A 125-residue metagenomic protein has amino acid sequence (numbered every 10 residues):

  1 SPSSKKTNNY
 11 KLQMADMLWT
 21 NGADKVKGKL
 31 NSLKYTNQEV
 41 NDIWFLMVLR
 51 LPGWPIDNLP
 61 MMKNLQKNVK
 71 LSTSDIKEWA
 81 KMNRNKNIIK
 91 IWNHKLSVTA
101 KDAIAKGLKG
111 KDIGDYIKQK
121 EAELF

Functional and structural regions predicted by a protein language model:
S1-F125: C-terminal subdomains that position terminal phosphate/3'-OH groups for nucleotidyl transfer/ligation, primarily on
